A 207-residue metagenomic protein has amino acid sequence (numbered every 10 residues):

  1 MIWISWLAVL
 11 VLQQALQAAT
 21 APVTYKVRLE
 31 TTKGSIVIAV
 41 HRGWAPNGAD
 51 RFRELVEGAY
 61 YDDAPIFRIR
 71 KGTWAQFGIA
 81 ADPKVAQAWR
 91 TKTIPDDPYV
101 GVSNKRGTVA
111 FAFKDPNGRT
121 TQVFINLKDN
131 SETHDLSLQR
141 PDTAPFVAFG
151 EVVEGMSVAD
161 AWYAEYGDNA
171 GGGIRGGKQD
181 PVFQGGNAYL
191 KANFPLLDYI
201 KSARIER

Functional and structural regions predicted by a protein language model:
M1-W3, T20: Universal eukaryotic N-terminal targeting presequences
W3-L12: Sec-dependent N-terminal signal peptides
Q13-R207: Cyclophilin-like peptidyl-prolyl cis-trans isomerases
